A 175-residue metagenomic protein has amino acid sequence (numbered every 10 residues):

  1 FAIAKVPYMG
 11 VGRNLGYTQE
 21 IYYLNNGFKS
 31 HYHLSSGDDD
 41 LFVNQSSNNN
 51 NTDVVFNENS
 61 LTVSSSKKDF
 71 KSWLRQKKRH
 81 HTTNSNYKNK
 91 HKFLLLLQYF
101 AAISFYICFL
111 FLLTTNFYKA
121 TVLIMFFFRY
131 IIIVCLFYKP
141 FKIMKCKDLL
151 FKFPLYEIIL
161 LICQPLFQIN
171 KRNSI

Functional and structural regions predicted by a protein language model:
F1-G16, E58-T62, S85-L94: A recurrent flexible, glycine/aromatic-enriched loop bordering the glycosyltransferase active site that acts as
F1-K29, L74, H81, F153-L160 (+1 more regions): Long helical/loop segments within the catalytic core of UDP-sugar-dependent glycosyltransferases, especially the large
V6, G10, S35, V63-S66 (+2 more regions): Alpha-helix initiation/capping motif
E20-Y23, G27-H91: Catalytic donor/gating beta->alpha subdomain of glycosyltransferases that bind UDP-sugars
D39-D40, H91, L95-L96, K145 (+1 more regions): Residue-level signal for alpha-helical context at structural boundaries
S47-N48, N173-I175: Short, Lys/Arg-enriched, disordered terminal segments
N48-N49, V54, S72-W73, L96-L110: Alpha-helix boundary/capping detector
Q98-S174: Membrane-embedded multi-pass helical conduit in multi-pass membrane proteins, especially envelope-biosynthetic
